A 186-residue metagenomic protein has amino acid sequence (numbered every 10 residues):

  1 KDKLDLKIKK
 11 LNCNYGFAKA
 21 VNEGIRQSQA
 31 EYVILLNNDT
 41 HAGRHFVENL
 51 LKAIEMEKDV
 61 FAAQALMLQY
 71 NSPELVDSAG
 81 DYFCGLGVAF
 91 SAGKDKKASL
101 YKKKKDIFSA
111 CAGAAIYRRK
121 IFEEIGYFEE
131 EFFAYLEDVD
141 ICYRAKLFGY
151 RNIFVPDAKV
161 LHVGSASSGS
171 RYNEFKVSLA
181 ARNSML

Functional and structural regions predicted by a protein language model:
K1-C13: Acidic donor-binding segment of Leloir-type glycosyltransferases
L11-S28, N38: Glycine-rich, basic loop-to-helix element that forms the pyrophosphate-binding segment of sugar-nucleotide handling
F17, L36, H41-F46, Q69 (+3 more regions): Hydrophobic/aromatic residue at the end of a short beta strand that borders the catalytic acidic motif
V33: Short aromatic/hydrophobic "clamp" motif used to bind/position activated sugar donors
G43-F83: Conserved donor NDP-sugar-binding/catalytic core segment of glycosyltransferases
C84-F108, E123: Short, flexible, basic/aromatic active-site loop/helix in glycosyltransferases
F108-K159: A short, conserved alpha-helix in the catalytic core of glycosyltransferases
F148-L186: Active-site-adjacent helix/loop segment of glycosyltransferases that harbors family-specific signature motifs
